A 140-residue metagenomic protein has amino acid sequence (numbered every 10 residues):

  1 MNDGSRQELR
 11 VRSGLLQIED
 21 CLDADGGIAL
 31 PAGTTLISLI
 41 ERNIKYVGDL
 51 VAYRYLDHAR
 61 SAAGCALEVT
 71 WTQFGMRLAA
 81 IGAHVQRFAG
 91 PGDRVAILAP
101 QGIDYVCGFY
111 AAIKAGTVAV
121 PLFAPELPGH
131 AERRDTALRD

Functional and structural regions predicted by a protein language model:
M1-R6, Q86-R87, K114-D140: Structural core segment of the AMP-binding/adenylate-forming
N2-R12, P31-L56, M76: A short N-terminal helical cap/helix-turn-helix that marks the beginning of AMP-binding/adenylate-forming
L15-G26: Short, contiguous pre-domain boundary segments
E19-C21, G33-T35, G90: Signals and flexible motifs at protein termini associated with secretion
A24-A32, A62-L67: Acyl-group handling in specialized metabolite and lipid biosynthesis
I28, A32-G33, H130, R134: Residue-level signature of the cytosolic catalytic core of signaling kinases
E41, I103-F123: Hydrophobic alpha-helical segments in the ANL/AMP-binding
D49-Y110, L127-L138: Conserved AMP-binding/adenylate-forming core of the ANL superfamily
